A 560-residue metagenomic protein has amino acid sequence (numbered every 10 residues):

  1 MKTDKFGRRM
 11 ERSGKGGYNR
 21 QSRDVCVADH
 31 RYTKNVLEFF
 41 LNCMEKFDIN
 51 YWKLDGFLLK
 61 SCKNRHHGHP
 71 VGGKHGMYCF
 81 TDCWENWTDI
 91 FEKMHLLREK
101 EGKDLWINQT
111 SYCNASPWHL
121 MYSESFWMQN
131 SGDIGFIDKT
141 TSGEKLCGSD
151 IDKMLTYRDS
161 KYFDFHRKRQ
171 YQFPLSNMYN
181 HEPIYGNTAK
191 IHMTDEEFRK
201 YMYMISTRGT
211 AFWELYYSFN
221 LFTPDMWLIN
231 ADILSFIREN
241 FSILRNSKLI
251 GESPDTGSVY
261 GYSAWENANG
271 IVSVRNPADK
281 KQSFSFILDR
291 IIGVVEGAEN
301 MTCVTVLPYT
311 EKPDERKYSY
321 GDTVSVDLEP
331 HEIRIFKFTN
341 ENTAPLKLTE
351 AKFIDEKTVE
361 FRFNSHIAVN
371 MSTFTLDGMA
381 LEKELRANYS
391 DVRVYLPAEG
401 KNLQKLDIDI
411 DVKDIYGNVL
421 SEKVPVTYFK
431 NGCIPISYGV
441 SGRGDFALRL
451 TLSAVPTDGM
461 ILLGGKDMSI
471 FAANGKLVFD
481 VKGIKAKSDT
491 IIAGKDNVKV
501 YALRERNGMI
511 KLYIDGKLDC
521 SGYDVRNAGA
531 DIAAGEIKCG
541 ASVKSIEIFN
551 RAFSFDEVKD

Functional and structural regions predicted by a protein language model:
M1-F47, S131, T140-G143: Active-site-adjacent "subsite" loops/lids of carbohydrate-active enzymes
G17-L37, P70-N86, Y185-I191: The substrate-binding groove and active-site-proximal loops of carbohydrate-active enzymes, especially glycoside
V36-P70: Active-site groove signature of glycoside hydrolases
W87-P313, S325-I335: Active-site-proximal substrate-binding groove within the catalytic cores of carbohydrate-active enzymes
D314-K352, S390-D409, K413-Y416: C-terminal beta-strand-rich structural cap/linker in extracellular carbohydrate-active enzymes
L346-E356, N388, R393, Q404 (+3 more regions): Extracellular glycan-interaction surfaces
L518-S545: Flexible glycan-contacting loops in extracellular carbohydrate-active proteins
V543-D560: Extended recognition patches within non-cytosolic domains
